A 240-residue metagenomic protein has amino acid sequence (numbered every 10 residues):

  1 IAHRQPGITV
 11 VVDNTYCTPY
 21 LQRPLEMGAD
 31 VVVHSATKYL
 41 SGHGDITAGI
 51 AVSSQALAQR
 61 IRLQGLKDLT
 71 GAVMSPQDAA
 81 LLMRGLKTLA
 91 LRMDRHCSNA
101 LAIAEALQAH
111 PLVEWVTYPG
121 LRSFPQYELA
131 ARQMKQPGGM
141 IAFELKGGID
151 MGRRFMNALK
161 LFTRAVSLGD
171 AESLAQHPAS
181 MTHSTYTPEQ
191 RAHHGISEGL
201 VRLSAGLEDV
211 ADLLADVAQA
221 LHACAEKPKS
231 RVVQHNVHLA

Functional and structural regions predicted by a protein language model:
I1-P111, T117: Conserved PLP-enzyme active-site core in the AAT-like
T15-C17, L121, G206-E208: Active-site beta-loop-alpha junctions enriched in small/polar residues
Y39-S41, D45, S167-A175: FAD-binding core of FAD-dependent oxidoreductases, characterized by glycine-rich FAD pyrophosphate-binding loops
G42, M74-P76, Q133-Q136, H193-E198: Short, flexible turn/loop "capping" segments at secondary-structure junctions
A56-A58, S123, K146-G148, S180 (+1 more regions): Short, glycine-/Ser/Thr-/acidic-enriched flexible segments
L81-L91, G139-K146, R202-G206: Short, well-ordered beta-strand elements within core beta-sheets of diverse protein domains
L101-E172, Y186-A192, V232: Conserved small-domain helix->loop->beta segment predominantly found in fold-type I
N157, S173-A240: PLP-dependent enzyme catalytic core of the Aspartate aminotransferase-like
